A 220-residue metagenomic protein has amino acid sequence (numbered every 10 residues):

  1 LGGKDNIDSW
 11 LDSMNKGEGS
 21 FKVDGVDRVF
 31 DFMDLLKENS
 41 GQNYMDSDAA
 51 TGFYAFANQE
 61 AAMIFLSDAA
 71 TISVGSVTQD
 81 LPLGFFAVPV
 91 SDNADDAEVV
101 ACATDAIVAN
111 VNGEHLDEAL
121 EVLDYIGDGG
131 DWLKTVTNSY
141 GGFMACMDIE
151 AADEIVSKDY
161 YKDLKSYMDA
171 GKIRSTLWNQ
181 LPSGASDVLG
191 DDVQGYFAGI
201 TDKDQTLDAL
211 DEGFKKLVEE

Functional and structural regions predicted by a protein language model:
L1-E18, A61: Extracytoplasmic/periplasmic solute-binding protein
D12-M45: Glycine-centered hinge/linker elements that transmit conformational signals in sensory and ligand-binding systems
G19, E38, S76-Y140: Extracytoplasmic/periplasmic substrate-recognition and gating elements
Y44-N58: Short helix-initiation/N-cap motifs at beta->coil->alpha
A49, F65-T71, A103-D105: Beta->alpha turn/N-cap motifs
N58-L66, L81: Alpha-to-beta junction loops
T71-V77, K215: Pocket-flanking alpha-helical
V100-A101, G142-I149, K162-K215: C-terminal capping/gating helix-and-loop segments adjacent to ligand/active sites or protein-protein/ligand interfaces
